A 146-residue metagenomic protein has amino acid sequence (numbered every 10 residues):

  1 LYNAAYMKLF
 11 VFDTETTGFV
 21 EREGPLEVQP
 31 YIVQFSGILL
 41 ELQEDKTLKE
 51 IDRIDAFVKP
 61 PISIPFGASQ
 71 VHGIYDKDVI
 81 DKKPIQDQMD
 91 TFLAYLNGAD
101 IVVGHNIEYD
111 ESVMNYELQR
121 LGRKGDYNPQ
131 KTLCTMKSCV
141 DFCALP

Functional and structural regions predicted by a protein language model:
Y2-K8, V28-I74, L93-P146: Metal-dependent phosphoesterase core characteristic of DEDDh/y 3'-5' exonuclease domains
V11: Serine-esterase "nucleophile elbow" of acetyl-processing enzymes
T14-E23: Short acidic, Gly/Ser-rich segments with clustered Asp/Glu that frequently serve as metal-coordination loops in enzyme
D76-D78: Surface-exposed cleft-lining segments at the edges of enzyme active sites
I80-D90: Glycine-rich, highly charged phosphate/nucleotide-binding loops
